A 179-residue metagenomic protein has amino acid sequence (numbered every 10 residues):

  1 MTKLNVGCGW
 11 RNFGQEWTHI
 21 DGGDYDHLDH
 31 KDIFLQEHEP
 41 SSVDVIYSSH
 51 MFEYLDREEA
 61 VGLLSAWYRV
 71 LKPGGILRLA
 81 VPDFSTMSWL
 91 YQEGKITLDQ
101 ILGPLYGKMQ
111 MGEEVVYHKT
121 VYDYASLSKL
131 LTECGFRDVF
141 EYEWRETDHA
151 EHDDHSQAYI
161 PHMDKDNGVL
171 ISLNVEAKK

Functional and structural regions predicted by a protein language model:
T2, E16, D138: Residues at the starts of beta-strands that form the adenosine-phosphate
T2-G9: Conserved class I S-adenosyl-L-methionine
W10-P40, E143-W144, D148-K165: Adenosine-cofactor binding site in Rossmann-like domains, unifying the SAM/SAH pocket of S-adenosylmethionine-dependent
V43-D44: Local beta-strand N-terminus motif with an aromatic residue
Y47: A conserved beta-strand element that flanks and buttresses the S-adenosyl-L-methionine
H50-Y54: Short catalytic micro-motifs in class I SAM-dependent methyltransferases
E59-A66, K72, I76-K178: S-adenosyl-L-methionine-dependent methyltransferase catalytic module, highlighting the catalytic core
